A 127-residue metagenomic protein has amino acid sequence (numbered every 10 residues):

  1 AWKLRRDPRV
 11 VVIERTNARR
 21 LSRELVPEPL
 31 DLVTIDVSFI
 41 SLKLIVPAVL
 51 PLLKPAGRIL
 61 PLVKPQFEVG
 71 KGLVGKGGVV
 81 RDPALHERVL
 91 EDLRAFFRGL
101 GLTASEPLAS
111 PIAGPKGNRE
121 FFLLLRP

Functional and structural regions predicted by a protein language model:
A1-I40: S-adenosyl-L-methionine
A18-R19, P65-V69, P111-I112: Short "lid" loop at the C-terminus of a central beta-strand within the Rossmann-like core of SAM-dependent
V33, K64, G117: Residue-level signature of catalytic and energy-coupling elements of molecular machines, predominantly ATP/GTP-dependent
K43-L60: A short glycine-rich, Lys/Arg-flanked "PGG" loop and its adjoining helix->strand segment in the class I
P65-D82: Short, glycine-/aromatic-enriched active-site segment of Class I SAM-dependent methyltransferases
L85-L100: Short alpha-helix
L102-A113: Conserved S-adenosyl-L-methionine
P111-P127: Core SAM-dependent methyltransferase catalytic element
